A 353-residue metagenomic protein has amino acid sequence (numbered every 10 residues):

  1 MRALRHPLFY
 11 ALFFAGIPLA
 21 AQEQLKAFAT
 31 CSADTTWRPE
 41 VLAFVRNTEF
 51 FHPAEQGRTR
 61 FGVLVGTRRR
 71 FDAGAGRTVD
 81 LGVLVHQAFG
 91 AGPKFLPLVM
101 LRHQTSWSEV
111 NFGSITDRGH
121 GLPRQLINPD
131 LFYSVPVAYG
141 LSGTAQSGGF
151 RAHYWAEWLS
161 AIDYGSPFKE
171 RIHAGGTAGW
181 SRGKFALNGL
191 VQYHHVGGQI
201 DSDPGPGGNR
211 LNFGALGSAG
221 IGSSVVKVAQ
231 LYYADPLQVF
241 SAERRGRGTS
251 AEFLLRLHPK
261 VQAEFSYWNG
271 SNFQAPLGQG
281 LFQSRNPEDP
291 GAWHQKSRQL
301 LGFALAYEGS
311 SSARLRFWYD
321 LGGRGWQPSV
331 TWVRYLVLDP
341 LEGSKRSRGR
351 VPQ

Functional and structural regions predicted by a protein language model:
M1-L25, G143, W326-L338, G343 (+1 more regions): Bacterial Sec-dependent N-terminal signal peptides
Q22-P93, P97-H103, P328-V337: Beta-barrel outer-membrane channel/assembly domains of diderm bacteria
F51, E109-G179, Y193: Surface-exposed coil loops of outer-membrane beta-barrel proteins
F51-P53, R124-Q125, L281-P287: Flexible, solvent-exposed loop segments that connect beta-strands
T67-R69, Y139, A215-G217: Structured alpha-helical segments in the cores of large, soluble enzyme domains
G82, L98, S147-L159, Y164-P167 (+1 more regions): Exposed, low-structure sequence patches enriched in small/polar residues
G92-H120: Eukaryotic alpha-helical scaffold "rod" segments
G92-K94, S134-P136, R298: Short solvent-exposed loop/turn micro-motifs enriched in small/polar/acidic residues
